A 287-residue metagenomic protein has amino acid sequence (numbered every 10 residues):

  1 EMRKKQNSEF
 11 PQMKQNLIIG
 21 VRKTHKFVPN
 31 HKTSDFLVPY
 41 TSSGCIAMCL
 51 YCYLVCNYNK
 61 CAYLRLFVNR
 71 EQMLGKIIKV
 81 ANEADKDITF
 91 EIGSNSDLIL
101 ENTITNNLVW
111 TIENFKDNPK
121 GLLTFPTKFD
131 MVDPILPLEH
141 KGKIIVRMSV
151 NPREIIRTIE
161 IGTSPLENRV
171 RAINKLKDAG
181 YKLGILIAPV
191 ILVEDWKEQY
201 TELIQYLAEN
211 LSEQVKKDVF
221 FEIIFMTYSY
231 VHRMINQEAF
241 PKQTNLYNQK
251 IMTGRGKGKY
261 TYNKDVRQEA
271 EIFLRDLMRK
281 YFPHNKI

Functional and structural regions predicted by a protein language model:
E1-N7: N-terminal alpha-helical interaction blocks
S8-T33, L50-R147, K175: Conserved Radical SAM active-site core
Y40-C49: Cysteine-centered iron-sulfur cluster-binding motifs in ferredoxin-type domains/subunits of redox enzymes
R70-K76, T105-T111, T163-A172, Q199-N210 (+1 more regions): Well-ordered, non-membrane alpha-helical segments in soluble/globular domains
K86-I88, P119-L122, K141-I144, A179-L183 (+2 more regions): Short, well-ordered coil/turn segments that N-cap beta-strands
S96-I99, D130-D133, I144-T163, P189-E194 (+2 more regions): Conserved radical SAM core fold
R169-H232, Y281-F282: Conserved C-terminal portion of the radical SAM core fold that forms the substrate/S-adenosylmethionine-binding
A208-I287: Auxiliary Fe-S-binding modules of radical SAM enzymes
